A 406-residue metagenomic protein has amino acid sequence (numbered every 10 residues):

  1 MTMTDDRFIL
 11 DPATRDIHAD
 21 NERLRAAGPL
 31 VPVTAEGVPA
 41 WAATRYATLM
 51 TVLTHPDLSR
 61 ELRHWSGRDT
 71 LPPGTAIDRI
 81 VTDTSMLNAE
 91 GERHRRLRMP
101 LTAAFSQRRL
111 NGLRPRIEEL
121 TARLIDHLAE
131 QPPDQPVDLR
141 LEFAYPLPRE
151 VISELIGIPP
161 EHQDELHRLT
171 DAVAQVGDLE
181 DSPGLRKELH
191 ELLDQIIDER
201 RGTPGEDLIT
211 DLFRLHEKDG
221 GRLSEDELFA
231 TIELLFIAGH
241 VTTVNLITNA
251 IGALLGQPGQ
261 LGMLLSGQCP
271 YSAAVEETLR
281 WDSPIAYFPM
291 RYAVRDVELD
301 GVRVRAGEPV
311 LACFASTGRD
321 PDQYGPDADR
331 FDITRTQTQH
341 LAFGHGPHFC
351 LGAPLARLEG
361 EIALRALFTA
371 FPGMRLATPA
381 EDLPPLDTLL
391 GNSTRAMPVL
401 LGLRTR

Functional and structural regions predicted by a protein language model:
M1-R406: Cytochrome P450
